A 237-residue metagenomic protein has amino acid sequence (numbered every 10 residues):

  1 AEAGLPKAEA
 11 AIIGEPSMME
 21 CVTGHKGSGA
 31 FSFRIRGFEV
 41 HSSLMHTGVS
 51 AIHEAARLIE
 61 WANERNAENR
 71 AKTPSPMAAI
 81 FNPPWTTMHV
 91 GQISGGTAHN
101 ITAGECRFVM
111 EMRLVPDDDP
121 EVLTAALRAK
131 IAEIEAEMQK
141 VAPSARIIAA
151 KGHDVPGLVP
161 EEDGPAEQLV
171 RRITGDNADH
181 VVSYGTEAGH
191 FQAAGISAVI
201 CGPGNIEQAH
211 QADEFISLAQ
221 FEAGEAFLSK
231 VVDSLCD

Functional and structural regions predicted by a protein language model:
A1-A30, C236-D237: Acidic/histidine-rich catalytic neighborhood of metal-dependent amide-processing enzymes
S32-D237: Metal-dependent amide/peptide-bond hydrolase catalytic core, centered on the "pita-bread" metallohydrolase fold
